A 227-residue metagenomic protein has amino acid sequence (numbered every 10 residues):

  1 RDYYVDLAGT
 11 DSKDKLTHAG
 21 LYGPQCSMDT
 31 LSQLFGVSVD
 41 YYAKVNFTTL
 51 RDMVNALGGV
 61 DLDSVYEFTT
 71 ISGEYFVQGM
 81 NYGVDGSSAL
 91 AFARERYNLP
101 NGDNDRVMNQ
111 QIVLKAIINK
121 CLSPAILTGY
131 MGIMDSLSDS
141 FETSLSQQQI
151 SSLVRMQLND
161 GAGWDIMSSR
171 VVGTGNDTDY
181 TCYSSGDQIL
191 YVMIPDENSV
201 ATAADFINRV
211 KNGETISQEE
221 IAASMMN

Functional and structural regions predicted by a protein language model:
R1-N227: Non-catalytic, solvent-exposed segments at the cell envelope interface
